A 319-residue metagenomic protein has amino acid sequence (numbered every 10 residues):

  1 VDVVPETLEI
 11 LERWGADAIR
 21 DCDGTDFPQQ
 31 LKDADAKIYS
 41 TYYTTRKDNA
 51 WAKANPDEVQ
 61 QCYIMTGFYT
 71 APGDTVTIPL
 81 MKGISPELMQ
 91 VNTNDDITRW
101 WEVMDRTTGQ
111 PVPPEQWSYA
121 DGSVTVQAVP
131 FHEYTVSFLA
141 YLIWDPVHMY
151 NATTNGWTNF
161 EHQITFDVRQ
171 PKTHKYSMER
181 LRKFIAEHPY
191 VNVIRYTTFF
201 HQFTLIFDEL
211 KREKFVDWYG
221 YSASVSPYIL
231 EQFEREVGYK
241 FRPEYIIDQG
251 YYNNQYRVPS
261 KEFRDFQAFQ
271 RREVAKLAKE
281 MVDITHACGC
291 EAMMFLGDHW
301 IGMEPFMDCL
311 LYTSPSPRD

Functional and structural regions predicted by a protein language model:
D2, D21-C22, Y39-Y43, I194-T197 (+1 more regions): A cross-family glycoside hydrolase active-site/sugar-binding cleft signature
V3-D35, K183-R195: Catalytic domains of carbohydrate-active enzymes, especially glycoside hydrolases
A16, K47-D48: Intrinsic low-complexity repeat tracts in disordered regions, enriched in small/polar residues
D26, R46, W300: Positions that flank functional sites
Q29-K32, D48-A54: Short, charged, surface-exposed secondary-structure boundary motifs
A36-S40, P56: Long, compositionally biased, glycine/small-hydrophobic-enriched stretches that function as flexible linkers, tethers
A54-L310: Polysaccharide-binding and catalytic clefts of secreted carbohydrate-active enzymes
Y312-D319: Conserved small/polar residues in nucleotide/adenosyl-binding loops
